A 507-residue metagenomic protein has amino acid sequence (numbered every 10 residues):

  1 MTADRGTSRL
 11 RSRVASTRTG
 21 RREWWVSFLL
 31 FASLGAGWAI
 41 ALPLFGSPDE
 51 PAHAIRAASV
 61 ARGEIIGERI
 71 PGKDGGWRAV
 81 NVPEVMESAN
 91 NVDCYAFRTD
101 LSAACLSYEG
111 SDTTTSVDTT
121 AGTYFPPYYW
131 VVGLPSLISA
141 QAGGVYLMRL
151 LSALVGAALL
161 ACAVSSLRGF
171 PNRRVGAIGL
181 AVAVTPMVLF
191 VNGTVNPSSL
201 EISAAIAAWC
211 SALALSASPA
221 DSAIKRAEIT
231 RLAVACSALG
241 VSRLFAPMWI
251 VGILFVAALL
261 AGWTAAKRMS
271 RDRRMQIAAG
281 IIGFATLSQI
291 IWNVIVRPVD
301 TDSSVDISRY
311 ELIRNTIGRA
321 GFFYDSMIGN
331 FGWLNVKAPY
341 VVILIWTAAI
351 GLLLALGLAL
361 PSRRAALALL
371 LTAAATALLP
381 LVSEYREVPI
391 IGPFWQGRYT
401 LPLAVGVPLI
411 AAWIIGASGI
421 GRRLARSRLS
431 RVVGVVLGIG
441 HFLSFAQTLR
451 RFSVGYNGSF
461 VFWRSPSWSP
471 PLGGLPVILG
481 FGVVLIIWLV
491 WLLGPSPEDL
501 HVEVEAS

Functional and structural regions predicted by a protein language model:
M1-G37, R273-I282, V483-S507: Start-transfer (signal-anchor) and selected internal transmembrane alpha helices of multi-pass inner/ER membrane
F31, R173-N192, N196-S218, K225-S242 (+1 more regions): Membrane-embedded helix bundles of polyisoprenyl
G63-A142: Interfacial juxtamembrane loops and adjacent helix segments that form the catalytic/substrate-binding surfaces
L147-F170: Transmembrane-helix motifs of polytopic, lipid-linked glycan transferases
R168-P171, T264-M275, L353-A374, L424-R428 (+1 more regions): Membrane-interface helix-loop-helix junctions at transmembrane boundaries of multi-pass membrane enzymes, predominantly
S211-A227, W249-G283: Perimembrane helix-loop-helix junctions
A261, G283-F284, R297-Y310, R426-S507: Transmembrane helical bundles and short interhelical boundary loops of multi-pass, membrane-embedded
R268-G280, A285-L360, I415, F462-G482 (+1 more regions): Membrane-lumen/periplasm interface segments of multi-pass, membrane-embedded glycan/lipid transferases
